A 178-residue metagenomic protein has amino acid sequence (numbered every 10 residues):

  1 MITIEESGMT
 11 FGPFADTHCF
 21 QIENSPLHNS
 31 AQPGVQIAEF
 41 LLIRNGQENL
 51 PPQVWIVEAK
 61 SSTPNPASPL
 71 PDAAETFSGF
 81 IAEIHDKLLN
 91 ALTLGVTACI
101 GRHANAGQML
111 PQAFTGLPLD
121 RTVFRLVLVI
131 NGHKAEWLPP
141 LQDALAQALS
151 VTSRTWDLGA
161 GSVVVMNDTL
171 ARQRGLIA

Functional and structural regions predicted by a protein language model:
M1-A38, N45-Q47, R172-A178: Basic, amphipathic N-terminal segments that precede the first structured/catalytic domain
C19, Q53-V54, V123: A residue-level signal for beta-strand positions that form part of recognition/binding surfaces within mature
F40-L42, Q53-S61: Conserved catalytic cores of phosphodiester-cleaving nucleases, focusing on short active-site segments
N49, P66, A135-W137: Intrinsically disordered, low-complexity acidic/polar segments
S62-V129, H133, S150-W156: Catalytic cores of nucleic-acid endonucleases
K134-A178: Polybasic (Lys/Arg-rich)
